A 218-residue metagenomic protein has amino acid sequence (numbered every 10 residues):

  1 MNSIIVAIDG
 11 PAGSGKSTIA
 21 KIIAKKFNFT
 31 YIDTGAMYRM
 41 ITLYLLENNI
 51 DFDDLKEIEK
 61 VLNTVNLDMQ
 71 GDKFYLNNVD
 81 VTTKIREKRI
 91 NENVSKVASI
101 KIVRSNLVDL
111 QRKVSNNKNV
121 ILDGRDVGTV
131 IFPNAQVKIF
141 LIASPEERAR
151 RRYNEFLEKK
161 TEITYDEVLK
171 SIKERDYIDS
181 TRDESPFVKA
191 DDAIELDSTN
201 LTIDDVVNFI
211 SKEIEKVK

Functional and structural regions predicted by a protein language model:
V6-I8: Hydrophobic anchor at the beta1->P-loop junction of P-loop NTPases
P11: P-loop (Walker A) phosphate-binding loop of NTP-binding proteins
K16: Conserved lysine of the Walker
I19: Hydrophobic positions on the alpha1 helix immediately C-terminal to the Walker A/P-loop
K26-K88: N-terminal phosphate/diphosphate-binding loop that engages ATP/GTP or pyrophosphate donors across diverse enzyme folds
G35, N78, L107, I121 (+1 more regions): Residue-level signal for inorganic ion chemistry
V61, Q70-G71, Q111-K118, R125 (+3 more regions): Small-molecule kinase domains that catalyze NTP-dependent phosphoryl transfer to phosphate-bearing small molecules
I85, R89-V94, A98-K159: ATP-dependent NMP and nucleoside kinases share a basic, alpha-helical "lid"
